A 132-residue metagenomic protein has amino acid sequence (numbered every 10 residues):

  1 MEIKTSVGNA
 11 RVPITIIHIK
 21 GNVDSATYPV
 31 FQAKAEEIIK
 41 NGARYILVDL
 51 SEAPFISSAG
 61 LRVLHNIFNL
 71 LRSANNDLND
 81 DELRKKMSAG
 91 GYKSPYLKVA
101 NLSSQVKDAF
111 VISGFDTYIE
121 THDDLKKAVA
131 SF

Functional and structural regions predicted by a protein language model:
M1-H18, V23: Short beta-strand/loop segment at the start of cytosolic alpha/beta domains
S25-Y118: Amphipathic alpha-helical interaction surfaces in cytosolic regulatory modules
I119-D124: Short acidic-hydrophobic, aromatic-tinged amphipathic segments that line or gate anion-handling sites
